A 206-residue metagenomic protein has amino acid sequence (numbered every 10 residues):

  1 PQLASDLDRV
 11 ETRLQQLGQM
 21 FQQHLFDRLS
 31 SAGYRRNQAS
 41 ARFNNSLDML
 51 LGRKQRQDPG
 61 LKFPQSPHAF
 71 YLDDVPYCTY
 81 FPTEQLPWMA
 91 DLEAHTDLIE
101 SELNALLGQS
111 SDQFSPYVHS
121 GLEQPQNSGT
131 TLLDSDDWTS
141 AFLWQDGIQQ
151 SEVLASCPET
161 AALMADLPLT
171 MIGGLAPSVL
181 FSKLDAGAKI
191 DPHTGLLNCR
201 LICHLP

Functional and structural regions predicted by a protein language model:
P1-L180, L184-T194: Fe(II)/2-oxoglutarate oxygenase catalytic core
A188-P206: A structural preference for long, well-packed, hydrophobic secondary-structure segments
